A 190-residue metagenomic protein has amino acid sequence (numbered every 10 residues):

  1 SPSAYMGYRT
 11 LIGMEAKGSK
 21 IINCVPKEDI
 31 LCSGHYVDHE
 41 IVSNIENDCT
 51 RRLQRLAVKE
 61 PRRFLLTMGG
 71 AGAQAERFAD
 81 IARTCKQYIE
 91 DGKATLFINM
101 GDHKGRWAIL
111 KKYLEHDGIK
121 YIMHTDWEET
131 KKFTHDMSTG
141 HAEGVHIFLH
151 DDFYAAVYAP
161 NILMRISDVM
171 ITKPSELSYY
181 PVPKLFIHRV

Functional and structural regions predicted by a protein language model:
P2-A79, R83, N99-K104: A nucleotide-sugar donor-handling region in carbohydrate enzymes
A4, L96, K184-L185: Hydrophobic beta-strand scaffold residues
V25-E28, G92, I166, Y180: Short, structured coil segments at secondary-structure junctions
D29-C32, I147-L149, K184: Conserved beta-strand scaffold positions in the cores of enzyme catalytic domains, especially in NTP/NDP-utilizing
N47, R52, Q87, K111-Y113 (+1 more regions): A generic membrane alpha-helix/interface feature
A57-M164: Donor-nucleotide binding loops and adjacent catalytic segments primarily of GT-B fold Leloir glycosyltransferases
A156-V190: A donor-sugar binding/catalytic signature common to diverse glycosyltransferases and related nucleotide-sugar
